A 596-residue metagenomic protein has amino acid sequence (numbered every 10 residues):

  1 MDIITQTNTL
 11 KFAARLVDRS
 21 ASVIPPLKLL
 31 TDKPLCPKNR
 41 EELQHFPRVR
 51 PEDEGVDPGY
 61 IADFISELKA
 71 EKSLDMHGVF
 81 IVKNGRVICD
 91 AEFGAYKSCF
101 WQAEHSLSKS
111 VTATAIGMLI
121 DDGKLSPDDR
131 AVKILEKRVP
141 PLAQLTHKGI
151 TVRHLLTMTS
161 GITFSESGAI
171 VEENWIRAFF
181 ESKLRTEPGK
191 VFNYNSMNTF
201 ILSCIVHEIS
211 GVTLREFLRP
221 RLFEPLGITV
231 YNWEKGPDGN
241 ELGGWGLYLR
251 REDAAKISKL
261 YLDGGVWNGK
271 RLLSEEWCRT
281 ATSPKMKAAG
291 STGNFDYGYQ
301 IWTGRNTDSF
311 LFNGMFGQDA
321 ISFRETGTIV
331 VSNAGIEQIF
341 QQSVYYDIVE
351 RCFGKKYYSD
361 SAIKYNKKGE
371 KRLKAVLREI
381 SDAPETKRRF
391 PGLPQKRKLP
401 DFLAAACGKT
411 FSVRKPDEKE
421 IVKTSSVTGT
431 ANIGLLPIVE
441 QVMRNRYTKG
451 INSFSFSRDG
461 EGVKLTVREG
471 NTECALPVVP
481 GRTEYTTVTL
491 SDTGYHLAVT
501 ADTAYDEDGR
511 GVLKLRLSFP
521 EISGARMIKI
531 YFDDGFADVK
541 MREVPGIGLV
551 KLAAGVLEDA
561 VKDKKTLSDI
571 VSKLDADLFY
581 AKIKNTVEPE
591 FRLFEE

Functional and structural regions predicted by a protein language model:
M1-K97, I120-L125, K367-R444, D506-G509 (+2 more regions): N-terminal leader/targeting segments and the immediately adjacent pre-domain N-terminus
E71-F80, F93-R138, K148-I150, E187-Y194: Short active-site loop at a secondary-structure junction that contains or immediately precedes the catalytic residue(s)
G85, Q102-D128, L155, L202-V206 (+2 more regions): Active-site SXXK
M118-L125, L202, H207-E216, F223-V230 (+2 more regions): Bacterial peptidoglycan biogenesis and beta-lactam-recognition machinery
D122-S160, E181, S210-W245: Active-site helix/loop module of the DD-peptidase/beta-lactamase fold, centered on the serine-lysine SxxK catalytic
N198-I205, G243-V266, Q318-G335: Active-site-proximal alpha-helical segments within enzyme catalytic domains
C278-S332: Active-site Gly/Thr loop motif
P394-D577: Extended non-globular C-terminal regions
